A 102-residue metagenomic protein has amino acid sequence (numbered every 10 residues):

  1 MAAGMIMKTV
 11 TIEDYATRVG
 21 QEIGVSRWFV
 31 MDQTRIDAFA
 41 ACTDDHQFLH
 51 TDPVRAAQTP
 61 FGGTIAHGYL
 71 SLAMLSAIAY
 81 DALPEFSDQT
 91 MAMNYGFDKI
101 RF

Functional and structural regions predicted by a protein language model:
G4-A66, Y80: Catalytic strand-loop segment that frames the active site of acyl-thioester-processing enzymes
A57-G63, L70-F102: Hydrophobic beta-strand-centered segment that forms part of the acyl-chain substrate-binding groove
